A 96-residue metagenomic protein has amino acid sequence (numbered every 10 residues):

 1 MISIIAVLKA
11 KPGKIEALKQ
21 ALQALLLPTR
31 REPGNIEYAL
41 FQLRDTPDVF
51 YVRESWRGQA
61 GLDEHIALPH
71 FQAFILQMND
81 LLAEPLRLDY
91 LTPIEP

Functional and structural regions predicted by a protein language model:
I2, L40-D48, F74-P96: Glycine-rich beta-strand-turn "strand-cap" elements at beta-sheet edges
S3-L8: Active-site-flanking beta-strand signature of metal-NTP-handling nucleotidyl enzymes and homologous cyclase-like
A10-I15: Short, surface-exposed ligand-recognition loops at beta-strand->loop->(often short) alpha-helix junctions that present
E16, E37: Short, flexible micro-motifs
A17-A21: Short amphipathic alpha-helical coupling segments at ligand-binding clamshell hinges and other catalytic/signaling
A24-I36, S55-L88: An amphipathic, aromatic/His-enriched active-site/gating alpha helix that lines ligand/cofactor pockets
